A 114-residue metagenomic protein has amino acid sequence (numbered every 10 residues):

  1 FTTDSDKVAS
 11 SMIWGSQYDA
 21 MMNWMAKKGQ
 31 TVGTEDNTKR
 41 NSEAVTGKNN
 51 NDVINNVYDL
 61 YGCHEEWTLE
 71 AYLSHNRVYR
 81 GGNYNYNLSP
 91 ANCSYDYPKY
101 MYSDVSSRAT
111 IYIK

Functional and structural regions predicted by a protein language model:
F1-D59: Short aromatic-cysteine micro-motif
V8, I13, S74-K114: Disulfide-stabilized, aromatic/cysteine-rich ligand-recognition loop
Y18, Y72-L73: Surface-exposed, flexible loop/turn segments at secondary-structure boundaries
M22-W24, W67, S74: Short, function-defining helix-loop hinge/capping sites that tune catalysis or transport
D59-L60, D104: Residue-level recognition of short, solvent-exposed, well-ordered loop/turn junctions that link secondary-structure
Y61-A71: Active-site-proximal beta-strands of protease catalytic cores
